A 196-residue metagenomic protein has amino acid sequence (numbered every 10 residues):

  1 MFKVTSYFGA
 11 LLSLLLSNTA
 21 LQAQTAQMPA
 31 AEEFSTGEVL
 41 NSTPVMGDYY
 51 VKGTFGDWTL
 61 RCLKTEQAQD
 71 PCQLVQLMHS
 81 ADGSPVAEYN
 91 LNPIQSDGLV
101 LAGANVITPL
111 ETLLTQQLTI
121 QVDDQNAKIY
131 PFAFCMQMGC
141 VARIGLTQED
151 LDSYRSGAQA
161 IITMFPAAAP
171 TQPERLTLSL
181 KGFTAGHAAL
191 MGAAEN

Functional and structural regions predicted by a protein language model:
M1-G9: Bacterial N-terminal signal peptides that target proteins for export
G9-N18: Bacterial N-terminal signal peptides
T19-A23: Sec/Tat signal peptide C-region and signal peptidase I cleavage site
Q24-N196: A generic "folded-domain core" signal
